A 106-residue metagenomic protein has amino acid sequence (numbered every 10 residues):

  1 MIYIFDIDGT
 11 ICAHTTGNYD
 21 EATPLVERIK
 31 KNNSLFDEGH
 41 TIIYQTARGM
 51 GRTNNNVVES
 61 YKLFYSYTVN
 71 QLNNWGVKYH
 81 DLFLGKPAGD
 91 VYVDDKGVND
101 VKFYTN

Functional and structural regions predicted by a protein language model:
M1-N106: Catalytic phosphate/metal-binding cores of nucleic-acid and nucleotide-processing enzymes, i.e., regions that mediate
